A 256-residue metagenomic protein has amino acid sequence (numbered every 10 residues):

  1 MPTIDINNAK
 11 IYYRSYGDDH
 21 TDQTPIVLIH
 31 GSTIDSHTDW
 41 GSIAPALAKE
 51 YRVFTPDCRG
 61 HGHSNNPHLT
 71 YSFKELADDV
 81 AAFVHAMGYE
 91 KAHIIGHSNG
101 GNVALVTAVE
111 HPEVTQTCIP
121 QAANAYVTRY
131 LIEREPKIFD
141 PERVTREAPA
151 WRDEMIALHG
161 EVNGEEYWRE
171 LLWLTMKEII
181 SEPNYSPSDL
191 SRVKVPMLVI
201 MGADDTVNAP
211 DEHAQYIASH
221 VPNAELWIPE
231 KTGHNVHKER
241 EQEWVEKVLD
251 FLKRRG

Functional and structural regions predicted by a protein language model:
A9-H63: Conserved HGGG/HGGXW glycine-rich cap/lid loop of the alpha/beta-hydrolase fold
S32, A203-T206, K231-G233: Acidic beta-to-alpha connecting loop that harbors the catalytic carboxylate
G41-A48, F54-I95: Active-site loop/oxyanion-hole signature of alpha/beta-hydrolase fold enzymes
N102-W151: Flexible "cap/lid" loop of the alpha/beta hydrolase fold
W173-D189: Active-site nucleophile elbow and catalytic-triad environment of alpha/beta-hydrolase enzymes
V193, V199-M201: Short beta-strand/loop motif that positions the catalytic acidic residue of the alpha/beta-hydrolase fold
T206-H213: Conserved alpha/beta-hydrolase "acid-adjacent" motif
A224-E225, E230-G256: Catalytic active-site module of serine/aspartate enzymes centered on a nucleophile-bearing elbow/loop
